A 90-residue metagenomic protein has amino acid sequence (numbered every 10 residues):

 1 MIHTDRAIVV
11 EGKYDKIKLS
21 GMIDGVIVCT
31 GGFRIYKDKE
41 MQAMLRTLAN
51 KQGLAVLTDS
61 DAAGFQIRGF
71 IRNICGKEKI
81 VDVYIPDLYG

Functional and structural regions predicted by a protein language model:
M1-I8: A short, flexible N-terminal coil/short beta segment enriched in small residues
I2, G21, I35-G90: TOPRIM fold recognition
R6, V26, G53-L54: The start of beta-strands in P-loop NTPase/AAA+ ATPase cores
V9, V28, V81-V83: Hydrophobic/aromatic beta-strand patches that form the interior of the parallel beta-sheet core in alpha/beta enzyme
V10-E11, T58: Short beta-strand scaffold positions
K13-K18, M41: Short, glycine/polar-rich helix-capping loops at beta-to-alpha or helix-loop-helix junctions that flank or form
G25-Y36: A short beta-strand-loop structural module common to alpha/beta enzyme folds
